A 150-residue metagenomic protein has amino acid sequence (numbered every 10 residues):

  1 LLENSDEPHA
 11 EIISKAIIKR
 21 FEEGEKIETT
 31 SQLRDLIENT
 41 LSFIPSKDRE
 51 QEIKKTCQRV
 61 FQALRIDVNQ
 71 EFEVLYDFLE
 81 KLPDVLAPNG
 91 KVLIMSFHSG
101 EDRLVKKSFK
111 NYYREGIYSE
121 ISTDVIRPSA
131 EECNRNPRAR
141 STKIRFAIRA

Functional and structural regions predicted by a protein language model:
L1-A150: S-adenosyl-L-methionine-dependent methyltransferase catalytic core, i.e., the SAM/SAH-binding region
